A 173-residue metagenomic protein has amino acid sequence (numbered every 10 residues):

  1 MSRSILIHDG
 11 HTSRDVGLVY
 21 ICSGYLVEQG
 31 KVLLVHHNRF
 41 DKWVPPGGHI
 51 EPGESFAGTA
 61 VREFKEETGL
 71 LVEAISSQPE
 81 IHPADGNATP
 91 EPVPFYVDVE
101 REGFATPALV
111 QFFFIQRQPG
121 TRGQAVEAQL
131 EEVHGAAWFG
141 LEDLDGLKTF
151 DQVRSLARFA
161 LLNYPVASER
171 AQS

Functional and structural regions predicted by a protein language model:
M1-S23, Q29, P90, G103: Acidic, metal-coordinating catalytic segment for phosphate/diphosphate chemistry, firing primarily on the Nudix
L26-E28, Q116-R117: Residue-level signal for short segments within beta-strands and strand-turn junctions of well-structured beta-sheet
H37: Short loop/turn segments immediately following the C-termini of beta-strands
F40-K42: Short, surface-exposed beta-strand-loop junctions and turns on beta-sheet-rich folds
V44-G48: A short gly/proline-enriched turn/hairpin at secondary-structure junctions
I50-Q152: Unchanged
D145-S173: Charged phosphate-binding loop/patch that engages nucleotide di/tri-phosphates or the phosphate backbone of nucleic
